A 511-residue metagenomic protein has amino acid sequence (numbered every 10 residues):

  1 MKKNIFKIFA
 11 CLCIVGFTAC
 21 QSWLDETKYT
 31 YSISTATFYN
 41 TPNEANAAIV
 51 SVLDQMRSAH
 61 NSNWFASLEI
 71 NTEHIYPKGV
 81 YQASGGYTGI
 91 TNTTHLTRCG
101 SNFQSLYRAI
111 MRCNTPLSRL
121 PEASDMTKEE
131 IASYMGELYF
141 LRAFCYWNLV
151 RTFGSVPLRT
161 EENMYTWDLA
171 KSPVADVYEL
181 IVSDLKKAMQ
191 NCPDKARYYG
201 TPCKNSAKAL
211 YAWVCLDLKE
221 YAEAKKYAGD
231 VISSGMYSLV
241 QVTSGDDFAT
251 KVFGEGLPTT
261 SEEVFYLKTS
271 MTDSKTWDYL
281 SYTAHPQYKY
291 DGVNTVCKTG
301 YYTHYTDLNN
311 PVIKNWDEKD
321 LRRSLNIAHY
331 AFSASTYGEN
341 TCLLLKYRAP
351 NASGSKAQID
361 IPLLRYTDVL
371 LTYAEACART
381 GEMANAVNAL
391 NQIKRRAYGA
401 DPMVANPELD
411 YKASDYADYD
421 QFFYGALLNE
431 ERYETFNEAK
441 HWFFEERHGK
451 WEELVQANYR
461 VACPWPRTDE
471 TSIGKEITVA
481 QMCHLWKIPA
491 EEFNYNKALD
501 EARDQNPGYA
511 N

Functional and structural regions predicted by a protein language model:
K2-F6, C20-S67, T93-W277, D317-N511: Acidic/polar-rich alpha-helix caps and helix-coil junctions
F9-G16: Bacterial N-terminal signal peptides
C11, N309-N310, S355-Q358: Residue-level detector of transmembrane insertion/anchoring sites
E69-Q82, F103-Q104, M111: Conserved oxyanion/phosphate-binding beta-strand-loop segments in alpha/beta enzyme cores
A83-I90, C113: Non-catalytic accessory segments flanking enzyme active sites
W277-H285: Active-site-adjacent substrate-recognition loops and nearby beta-strands within hydrolase catalytic domains
H285-T306, V312-I313: Short, cationic low-complexity segments
